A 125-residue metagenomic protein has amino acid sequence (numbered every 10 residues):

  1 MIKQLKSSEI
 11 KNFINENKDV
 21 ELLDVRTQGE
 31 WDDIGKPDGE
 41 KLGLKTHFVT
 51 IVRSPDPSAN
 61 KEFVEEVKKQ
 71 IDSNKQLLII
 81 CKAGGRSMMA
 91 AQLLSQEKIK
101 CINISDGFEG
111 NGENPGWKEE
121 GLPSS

Functional and structural regions predicted by a protein language model:
M1-E21, Q28-Q76, G85-S125: Rhodanese-like catalytic fold shared by cysteine-dependent sulfurtransferases and DSP/PTP-type phosphatases
I79-I80: Short, surface-exposed ligand- or partner-binding patches at beta-edge/loop junctions that are enriched in aromatics
